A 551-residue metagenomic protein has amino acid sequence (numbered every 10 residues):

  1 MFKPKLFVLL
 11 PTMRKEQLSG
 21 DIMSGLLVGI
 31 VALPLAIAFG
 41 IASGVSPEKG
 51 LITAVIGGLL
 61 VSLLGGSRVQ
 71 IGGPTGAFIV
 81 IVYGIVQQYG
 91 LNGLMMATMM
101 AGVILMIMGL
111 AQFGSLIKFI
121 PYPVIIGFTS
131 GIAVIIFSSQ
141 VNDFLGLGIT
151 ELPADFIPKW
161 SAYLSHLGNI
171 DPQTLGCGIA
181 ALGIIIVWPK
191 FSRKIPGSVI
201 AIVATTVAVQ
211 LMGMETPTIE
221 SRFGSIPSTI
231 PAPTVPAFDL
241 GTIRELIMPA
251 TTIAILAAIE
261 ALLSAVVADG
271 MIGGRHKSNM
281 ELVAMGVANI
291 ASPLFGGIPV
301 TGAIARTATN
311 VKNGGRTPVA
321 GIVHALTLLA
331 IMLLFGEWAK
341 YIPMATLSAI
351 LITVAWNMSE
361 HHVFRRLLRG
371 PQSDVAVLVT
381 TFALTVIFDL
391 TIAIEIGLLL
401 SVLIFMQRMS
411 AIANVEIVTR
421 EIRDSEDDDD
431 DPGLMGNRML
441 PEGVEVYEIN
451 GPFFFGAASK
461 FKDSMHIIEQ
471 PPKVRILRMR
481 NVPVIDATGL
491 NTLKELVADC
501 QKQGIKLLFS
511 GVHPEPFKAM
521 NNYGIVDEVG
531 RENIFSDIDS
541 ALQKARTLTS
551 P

Functional and structural regions predicted by a protein language model:
M1, S550-P551: Short, intrinsically disordered terminal tails adjacent to the first/last structured region
M1-D424: Transmembrane helical cores of multi-pass ion-transport proteins
I71, F509, I534: Conserved SAM-binding loop
S228, G451, D537: Active-site donor-binding loop signature of nucleotide-sugar glycosyltransferases
L326, P516-F517, S536: Short secondary-structure capping/turn micro-motifs that flank functional sites
N357-E528, R546-S550: The feature marks cytosolic C-terminal regulatory regions of anion transporters and related permeases
E528-K544: Short acidic-hydrophobic, aromatic-tinged amphipathic segments that line or gate anion-handling sites
